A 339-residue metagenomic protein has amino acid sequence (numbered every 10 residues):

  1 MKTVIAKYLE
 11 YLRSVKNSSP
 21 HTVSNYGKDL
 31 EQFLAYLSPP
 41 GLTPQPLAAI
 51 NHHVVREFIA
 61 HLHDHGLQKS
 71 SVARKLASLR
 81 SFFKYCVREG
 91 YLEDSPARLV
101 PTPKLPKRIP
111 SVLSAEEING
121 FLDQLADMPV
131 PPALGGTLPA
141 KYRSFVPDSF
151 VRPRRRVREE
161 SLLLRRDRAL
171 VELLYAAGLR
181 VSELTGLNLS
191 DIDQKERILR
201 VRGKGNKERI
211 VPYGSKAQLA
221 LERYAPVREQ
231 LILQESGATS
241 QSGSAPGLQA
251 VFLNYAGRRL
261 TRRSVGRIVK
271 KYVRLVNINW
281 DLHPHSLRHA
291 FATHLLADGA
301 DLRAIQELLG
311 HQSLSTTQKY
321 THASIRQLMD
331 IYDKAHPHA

Functional and structural regions predicted by a protein language model:
M1-A339: Conserved catalytic core of the tyrosine transesterase superfamily
